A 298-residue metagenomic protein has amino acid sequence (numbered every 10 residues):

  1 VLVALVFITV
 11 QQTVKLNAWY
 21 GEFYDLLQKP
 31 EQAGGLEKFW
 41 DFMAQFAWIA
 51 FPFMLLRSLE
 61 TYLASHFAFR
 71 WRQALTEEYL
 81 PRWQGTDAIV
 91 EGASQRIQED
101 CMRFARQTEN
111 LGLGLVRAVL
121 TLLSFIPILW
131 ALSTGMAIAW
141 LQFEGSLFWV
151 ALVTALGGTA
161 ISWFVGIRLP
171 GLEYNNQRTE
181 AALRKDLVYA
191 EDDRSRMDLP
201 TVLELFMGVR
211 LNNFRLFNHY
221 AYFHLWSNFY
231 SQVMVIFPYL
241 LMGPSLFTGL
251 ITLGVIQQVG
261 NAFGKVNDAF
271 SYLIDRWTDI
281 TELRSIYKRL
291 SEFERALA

Functional and structural regions predicted by a protein language model:
V1-Q12, E31-R72, L141-F164, I251-N267: Transmembrane-helix motif of ABC transporter permease domains
V1-W19, K38-I49, E60-S65, A105-F125 (+2 more regions): Alpha-helical segments in transporter systems
V14-E22, T61, S65, F69 (+9 more regions): Short helix-terminus and kink motifs of transmembrane alpha helices, predominantly at the cytoplasmic interface
W71-A88, I167-G208, N267-I274, L283-F293: Short cytosolic helices in intracellular loops of multi-pass membrane proteins
I97-Q98, E294-A298: Primarily ABC-family ATPase nucleotide-binding module
Q98-W149, M234: Hydrophobic alpha-helical transmembrane segments of ABC transporter permease domains
R103, N175-K185, Y189-F237, D279-E282 (+1 more regions): An intracellular "coupling" helix at the cytosolic face of ABC transporter transmembrane type-1 domains
L129-L156, H219-Y287: Helix-loop-helix
